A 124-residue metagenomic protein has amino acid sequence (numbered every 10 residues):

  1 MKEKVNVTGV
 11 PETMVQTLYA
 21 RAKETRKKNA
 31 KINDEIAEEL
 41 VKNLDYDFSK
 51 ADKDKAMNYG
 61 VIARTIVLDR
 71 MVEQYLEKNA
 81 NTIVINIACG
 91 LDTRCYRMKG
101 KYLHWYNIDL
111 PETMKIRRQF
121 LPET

Functional and structural regions predicted by a protein language model:
M1-I85, C89-T124: Rossmann-like AdoMet
